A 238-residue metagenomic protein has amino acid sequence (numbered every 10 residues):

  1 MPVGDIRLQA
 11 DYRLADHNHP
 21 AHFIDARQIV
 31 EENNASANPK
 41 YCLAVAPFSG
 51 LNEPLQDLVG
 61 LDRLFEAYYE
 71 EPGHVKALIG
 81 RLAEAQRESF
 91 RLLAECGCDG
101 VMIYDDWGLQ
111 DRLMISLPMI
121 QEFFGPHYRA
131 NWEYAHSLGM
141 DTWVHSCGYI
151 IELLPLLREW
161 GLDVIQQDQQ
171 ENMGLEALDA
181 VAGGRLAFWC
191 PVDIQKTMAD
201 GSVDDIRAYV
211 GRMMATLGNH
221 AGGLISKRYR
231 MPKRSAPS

Functional and structural regions predicted by a protein language model:
P2-S238: Active-site loop segments of alpha/beta catalytic cores
